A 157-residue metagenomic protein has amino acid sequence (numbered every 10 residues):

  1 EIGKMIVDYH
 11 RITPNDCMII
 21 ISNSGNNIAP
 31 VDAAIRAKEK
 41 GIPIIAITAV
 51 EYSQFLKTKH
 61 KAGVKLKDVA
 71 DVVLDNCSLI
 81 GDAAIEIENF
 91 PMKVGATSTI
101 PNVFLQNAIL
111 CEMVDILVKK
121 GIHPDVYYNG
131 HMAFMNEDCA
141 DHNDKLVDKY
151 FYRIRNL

Functional and structural regions predicted by a protein language model:
E1-L110: Glycine-rich phosphate-binding loops that contact phosphosugars or nucleotide phosphates
A70, L74-C77, M113-G121, I154: Structural signal for hydrophobic packing residues in well-ordered secondary-structure cores of soluble enzyme domains
D82-E86, D115-D141: Internal, active-site/partner-interface "lid" segment
A133-L157: Acidic, Ser/Thr-rich low-complexity intrinsically disordered segments
